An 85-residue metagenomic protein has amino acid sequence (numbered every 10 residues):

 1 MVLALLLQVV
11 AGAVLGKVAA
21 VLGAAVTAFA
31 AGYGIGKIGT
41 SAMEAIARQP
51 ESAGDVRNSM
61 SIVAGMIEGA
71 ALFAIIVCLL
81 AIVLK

Functional and structural regions predicted by a protein language model:
M1-L15: Short, strongly hydrophobic alpha-helical membrane anchors
A13-I38: Short alpha-helical packing/oligomerization segments
A24-T27, A71-C78: Alpha-helical transmembrane segments of integral membrane proteins
G34, P50, E68: Residue-level signature of catalytic and energy-coupling elements of molecular machines, predominantly ATP/GTP-dependent
K37-V63: Amphipathic, cytosolic membrane-interfacial segments at TM-TM junctions
I62-A74: Membrane-embedded alpha-helical segments of transport systems, primarily multispan ion/solute transporters
C78-K85: Juxtamembrane boundary at the C-terminal end of a transmembrane helix
